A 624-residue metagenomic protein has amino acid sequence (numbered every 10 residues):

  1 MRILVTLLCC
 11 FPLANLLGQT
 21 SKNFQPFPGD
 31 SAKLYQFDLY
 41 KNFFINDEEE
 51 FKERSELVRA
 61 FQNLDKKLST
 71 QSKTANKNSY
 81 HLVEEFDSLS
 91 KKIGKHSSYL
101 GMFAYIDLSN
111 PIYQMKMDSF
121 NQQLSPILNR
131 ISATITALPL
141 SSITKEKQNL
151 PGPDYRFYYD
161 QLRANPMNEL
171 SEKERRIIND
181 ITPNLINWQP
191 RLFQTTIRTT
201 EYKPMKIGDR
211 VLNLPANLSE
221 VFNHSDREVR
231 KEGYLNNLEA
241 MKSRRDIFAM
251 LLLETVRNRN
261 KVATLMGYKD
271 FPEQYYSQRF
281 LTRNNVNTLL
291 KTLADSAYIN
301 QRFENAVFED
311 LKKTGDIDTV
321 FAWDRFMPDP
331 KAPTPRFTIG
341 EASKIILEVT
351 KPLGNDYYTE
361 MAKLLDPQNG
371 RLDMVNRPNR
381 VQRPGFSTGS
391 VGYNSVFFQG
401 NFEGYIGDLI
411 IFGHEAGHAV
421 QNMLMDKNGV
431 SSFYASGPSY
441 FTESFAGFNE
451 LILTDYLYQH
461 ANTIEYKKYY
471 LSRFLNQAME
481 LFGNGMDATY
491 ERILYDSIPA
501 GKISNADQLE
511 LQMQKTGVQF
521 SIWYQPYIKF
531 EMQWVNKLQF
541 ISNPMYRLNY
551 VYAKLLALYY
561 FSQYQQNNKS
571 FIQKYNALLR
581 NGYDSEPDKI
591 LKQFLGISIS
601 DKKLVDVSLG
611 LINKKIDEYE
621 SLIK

Functional and structural regions predicted by a protein language model:
M1-S21: Bacterial Sec-dependent N-terminal signal peptides
Q19-F222, V229-K231, L235, T292-D295 (+2 more regions): N-terminal helix-rich structural modules
N23-Q25, G29-A32, K41-F44, F157-P166 (+9 more regions): C-terminal, non-catalytic "cap/extension" segments appended to globular domains
P153-F157, P204-E220, L253-G400, Y470-M486: Active-site-proximal, well-structured secondary-structure segments within enzyme catalytic domains
K231-D246: Switch/coupling subdomain of P-loop NTPase systems
G267, E403-M425, E443-A446, L451 (+1 more regions): Active-site recognition of the HExxH zinc-binding catalytic motif
A294, Y298-I299, M425, S436-Y466 (+2 more regions): Post-HExxH zinc-binding segment in Zn-dependent metallohydrolases
D310, L353-D356, E360, M423-F433 (+3 more regions): Inter-helical turn/loop segments and adjacent helix faces that build the functional surface of alpha-helical bundle
